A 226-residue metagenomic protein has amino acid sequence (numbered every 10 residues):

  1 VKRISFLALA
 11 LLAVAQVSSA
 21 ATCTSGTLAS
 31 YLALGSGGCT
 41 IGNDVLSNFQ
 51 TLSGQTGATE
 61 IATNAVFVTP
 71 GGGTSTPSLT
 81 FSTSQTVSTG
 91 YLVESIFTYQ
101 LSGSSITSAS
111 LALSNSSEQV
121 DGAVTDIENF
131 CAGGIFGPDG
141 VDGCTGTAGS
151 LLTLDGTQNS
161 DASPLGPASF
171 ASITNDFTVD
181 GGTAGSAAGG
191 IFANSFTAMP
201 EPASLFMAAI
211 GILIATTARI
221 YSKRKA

Functional and structural regions predicted by a protein language model:
V1-I4, K223-K225: Positively charged n-region of N-terminal signal peptides that target proteins for export
K2, A20-T22, A215: A detector of low-complexity, intrinsically disordered, Ser/Thr/Gly/Pro/Ala-rich segments
I4-A13, A208-G211: Sec-dependent N-terminal signal peptides
A15-V17: N-terminal signal peptide c-region/cleavage motif recognized by signal peptidases
A21-A198: Helix-boundary and membrane-interface capping/anchor signal
P200, A226: Single, functionally critical "micro-switch" positions that shape active/binding sites and transmembrane helices
E201-R219: A short, hydrophobic C-terminal helix/tail in secreted or cell-surface proteins
